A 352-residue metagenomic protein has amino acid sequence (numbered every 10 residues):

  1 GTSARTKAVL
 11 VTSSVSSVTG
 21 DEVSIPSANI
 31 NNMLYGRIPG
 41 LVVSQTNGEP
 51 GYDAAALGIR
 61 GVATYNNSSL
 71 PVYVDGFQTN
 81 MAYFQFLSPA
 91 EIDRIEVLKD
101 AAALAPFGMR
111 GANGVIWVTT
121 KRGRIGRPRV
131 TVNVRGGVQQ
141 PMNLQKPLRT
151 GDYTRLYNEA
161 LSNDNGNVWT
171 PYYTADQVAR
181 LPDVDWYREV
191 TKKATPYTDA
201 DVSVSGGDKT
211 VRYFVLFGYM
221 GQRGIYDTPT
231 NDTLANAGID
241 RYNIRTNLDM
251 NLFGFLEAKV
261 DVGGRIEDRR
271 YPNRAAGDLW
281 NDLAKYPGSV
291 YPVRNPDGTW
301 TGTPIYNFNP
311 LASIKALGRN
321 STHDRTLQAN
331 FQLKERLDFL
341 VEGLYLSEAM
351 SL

Functional and structural regions predicted by a protein language model:
S3-P71, F77, F84, P89-A90 (+3 more regions): Membrane-proximal, glycine/serine-rich, low-complexity loop/turn segments characteristic of large bacterial
Y73, N133, Y345-L352: Extended hydrophobic secondary-structure segments that form protein cores and membrane-embedded regions
D201, R212, G343-M350: Beta-sheet entry/capping signal
